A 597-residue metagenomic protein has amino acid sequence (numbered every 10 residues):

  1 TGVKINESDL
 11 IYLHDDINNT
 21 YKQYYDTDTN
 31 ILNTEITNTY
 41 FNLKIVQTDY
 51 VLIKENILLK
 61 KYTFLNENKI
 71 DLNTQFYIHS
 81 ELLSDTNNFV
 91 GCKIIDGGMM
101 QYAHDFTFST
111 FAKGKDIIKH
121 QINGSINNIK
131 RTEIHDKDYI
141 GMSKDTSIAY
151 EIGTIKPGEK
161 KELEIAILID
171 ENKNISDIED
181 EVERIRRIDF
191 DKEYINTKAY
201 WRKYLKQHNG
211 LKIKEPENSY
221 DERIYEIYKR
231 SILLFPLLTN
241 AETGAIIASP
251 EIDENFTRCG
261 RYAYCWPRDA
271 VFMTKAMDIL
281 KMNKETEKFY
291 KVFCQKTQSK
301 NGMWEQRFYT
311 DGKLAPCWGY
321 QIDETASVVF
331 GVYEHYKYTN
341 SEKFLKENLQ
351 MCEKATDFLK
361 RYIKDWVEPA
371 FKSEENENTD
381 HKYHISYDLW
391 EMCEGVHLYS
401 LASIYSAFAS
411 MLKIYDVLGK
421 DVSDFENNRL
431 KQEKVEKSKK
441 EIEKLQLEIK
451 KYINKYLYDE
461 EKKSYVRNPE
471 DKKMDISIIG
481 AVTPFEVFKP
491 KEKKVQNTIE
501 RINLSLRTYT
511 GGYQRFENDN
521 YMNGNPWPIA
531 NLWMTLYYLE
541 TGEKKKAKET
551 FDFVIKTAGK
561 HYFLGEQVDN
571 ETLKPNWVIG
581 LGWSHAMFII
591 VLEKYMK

Functional and structural regions predicted by a protein language model:
T1, Y262, M273, F308-T310 (+3 more regions): C-terminal capping/lid segments that line or modulate ligand- or cofactor-binding pockets
T1-I31, I53-I57, L72-T74, I78-H79 (+2 more regions): Accessory carbohydrate-recognition regions in carbohydrate-active enzymes
T39-R261, E342-K343: Acidic/polar, glycine-enriched structural segments that form the non-catalytic walls/loops of the carbohydrate-binding
L65-N66, Y262-W366, L401, Y405 (+1 more regions): Aromatic-rich carbohydrate-recognition surfaces in CAZymes
A112, I117-Q121, H397-S403, K434-I529: Extended ligand-binding clefts on enzyme/binding-domain cores
G210-E222, L233-L237, V271-N283, S327-K343 (+5 more regions): Well-ordered alpha-helical scaffold segments within catalytic/enzyme domains
E215-G244, F293, T297-M303, C317 (+6 more regions): Active-site acid/base region of carbohydrate-active enzymes
T239-G260, Q298-L314, K360-G395, K451-K472 (+2 more regions): Glycine- and aromatic-rich loop/turn segments at beta-sheet edges
